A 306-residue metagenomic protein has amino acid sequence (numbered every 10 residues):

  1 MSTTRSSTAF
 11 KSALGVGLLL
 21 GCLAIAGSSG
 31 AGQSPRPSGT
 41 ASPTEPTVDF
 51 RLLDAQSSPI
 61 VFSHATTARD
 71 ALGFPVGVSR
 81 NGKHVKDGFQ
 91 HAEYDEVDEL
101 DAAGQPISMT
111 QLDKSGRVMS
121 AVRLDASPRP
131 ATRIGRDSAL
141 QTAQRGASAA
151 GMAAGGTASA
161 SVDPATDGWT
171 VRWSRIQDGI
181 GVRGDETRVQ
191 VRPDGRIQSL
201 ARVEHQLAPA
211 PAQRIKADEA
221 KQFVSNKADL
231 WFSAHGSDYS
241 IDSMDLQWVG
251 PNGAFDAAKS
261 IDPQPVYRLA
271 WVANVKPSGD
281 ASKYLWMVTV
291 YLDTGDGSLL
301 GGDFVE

Functional and structural regions predicted by a protein language model:
T3-G15: Bacterial N-terminal signal peptides that target proteins for export
G15-A24: Bacterial N-terminal signal peptides
L23-S161, G168, Q177-D178, G184-E186 (+7 more regions): Preferential activation on post-signal-peptide N-terminal prodomains/segments of secreted or lumenal proteins
A143, V189, P265-P277, V288 (+2 more regions): Conserved histidines in hydrophobic membrane contexts and catalytic metal-binding motifs
W169-R188, V249-I261, L269-W271, P277-S278: Aromatic/basic-lined ligand-recognition segments that form π-stacking hydrophobic pockets flanked by Lys/Arg to engage
P193: RNA-contacting regions in translation and RNA-metabolism proteins, encompassing KH/S1 modules where present
E204-V266: Charged, low-complexity helical/coil segments in non-catalytic cytosolic or luminal regions
